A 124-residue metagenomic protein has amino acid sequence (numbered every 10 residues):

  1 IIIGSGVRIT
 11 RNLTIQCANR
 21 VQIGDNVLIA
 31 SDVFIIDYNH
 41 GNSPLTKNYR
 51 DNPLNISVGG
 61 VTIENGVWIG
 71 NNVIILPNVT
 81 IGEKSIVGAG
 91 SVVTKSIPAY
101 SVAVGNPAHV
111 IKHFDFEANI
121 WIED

Functional and structural regions predicted by a protein language model:
I1-V79, F114-D115, I120-W121: Flexible, glycine/small-residue-enriched loop-and-beta-strand segment within the central core of proteins
N78-H109, F116, I120-I122: C-terminal/domain-terminus segments
